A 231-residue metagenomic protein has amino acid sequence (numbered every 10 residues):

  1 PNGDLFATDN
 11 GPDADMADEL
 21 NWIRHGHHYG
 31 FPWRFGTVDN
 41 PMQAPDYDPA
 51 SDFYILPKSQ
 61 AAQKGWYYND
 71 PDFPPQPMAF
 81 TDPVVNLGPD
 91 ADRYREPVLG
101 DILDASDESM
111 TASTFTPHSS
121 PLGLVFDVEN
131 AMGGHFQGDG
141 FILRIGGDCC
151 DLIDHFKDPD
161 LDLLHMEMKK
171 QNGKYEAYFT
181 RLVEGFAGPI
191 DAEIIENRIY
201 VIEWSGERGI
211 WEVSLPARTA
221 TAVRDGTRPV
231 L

Functional and structural regions predicted by a protein language model:
P1-Y178: Beta-propeller domain segments
N10, H25, W33-R34, E184 (+3 more regions): Active-site donor-binding loop signature of nucleotide-sugar glycosyltransferases
M16, S120, G185-G188, G206: Beta-rich catalytic cores
W22, H165-E167, R181, A187 (+1 more regions): Secondary-structure boundary/capping motif
L122, G173-E196: Conserved blade-ending motifs and adjacent loop-strand segments that build the rim/top face of beta-propeller domains
D191-A220: Blade-level signature of beta-propeller repeat domains, shared across WD40, Kelch, NHL, RCC1 and BNR/Asp-box propellers
R218-L231: Residue-level detector of functionally pivotal "anchor" positions at catalytic/ligand-binding pockets or at interdomain
